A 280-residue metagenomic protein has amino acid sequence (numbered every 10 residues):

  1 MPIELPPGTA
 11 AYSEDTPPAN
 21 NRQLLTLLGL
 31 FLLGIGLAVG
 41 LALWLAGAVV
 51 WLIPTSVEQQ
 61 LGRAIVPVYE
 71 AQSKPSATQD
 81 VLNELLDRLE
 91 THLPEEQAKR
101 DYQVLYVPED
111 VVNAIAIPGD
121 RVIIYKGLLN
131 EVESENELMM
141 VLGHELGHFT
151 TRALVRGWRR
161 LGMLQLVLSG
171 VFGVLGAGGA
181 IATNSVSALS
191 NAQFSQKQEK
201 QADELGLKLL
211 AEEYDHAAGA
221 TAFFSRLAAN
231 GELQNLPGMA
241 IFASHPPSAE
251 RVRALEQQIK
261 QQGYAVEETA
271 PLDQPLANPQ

Functional and structural regions predicted by a protein language model:
P2-Q280: A Zn2+-metalloprotease active-site environment signal
